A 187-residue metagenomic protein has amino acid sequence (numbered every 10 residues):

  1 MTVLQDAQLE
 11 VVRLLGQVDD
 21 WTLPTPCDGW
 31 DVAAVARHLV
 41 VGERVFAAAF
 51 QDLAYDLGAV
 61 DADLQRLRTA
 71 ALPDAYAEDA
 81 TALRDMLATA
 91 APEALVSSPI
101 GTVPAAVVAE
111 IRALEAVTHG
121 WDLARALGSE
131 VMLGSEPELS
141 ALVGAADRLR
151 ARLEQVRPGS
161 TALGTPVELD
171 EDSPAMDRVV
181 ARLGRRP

Functional and structural regions predicted by a protein language model:
T2-V3, A7-E10, Q17-D28, A48-R68 (+3 more regions): Structured surface interface patches that mediate subunit assembly and partner/cofactor docking
P26-A48: Basic/polar, acidic-poor N-terminal "presequence/leader" segments that form or can form short amphipathic helices
